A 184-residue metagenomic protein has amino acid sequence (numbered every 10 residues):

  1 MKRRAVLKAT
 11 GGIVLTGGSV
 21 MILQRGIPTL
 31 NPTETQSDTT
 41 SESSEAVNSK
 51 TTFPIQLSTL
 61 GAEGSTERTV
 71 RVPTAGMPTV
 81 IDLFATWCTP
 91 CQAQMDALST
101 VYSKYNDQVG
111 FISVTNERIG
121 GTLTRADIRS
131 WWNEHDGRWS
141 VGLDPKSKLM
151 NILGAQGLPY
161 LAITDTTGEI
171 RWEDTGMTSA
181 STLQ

Functional and structural regions predicted by a protein language model:
M1-L60: N-terminal targeting signals for export/organelle localization
P54-P78: A short beta-strand-turn-helix
V80-I81, F111: Hydrophobic beta-strand anchors of alpha/beta hydrolase catalytic cores
D82-T89: Aromatic-flanked redox-active Cys/Sec active sites in thiol-based oxidoreductases, especially the WC-centered
A93-H135, S147-N151: Structural microenvironment flanking redox-active thiols in thiol-disulfide oxidoreductases
R129-T167: Short, internal strand/loop/helix patches that form the active-site neighborhood or redox-interaction surface
G157, I163-Q184: Thiol-/selenol-based redox modules, centered on thioredoxin-like and closely related oxidoreductase domains
